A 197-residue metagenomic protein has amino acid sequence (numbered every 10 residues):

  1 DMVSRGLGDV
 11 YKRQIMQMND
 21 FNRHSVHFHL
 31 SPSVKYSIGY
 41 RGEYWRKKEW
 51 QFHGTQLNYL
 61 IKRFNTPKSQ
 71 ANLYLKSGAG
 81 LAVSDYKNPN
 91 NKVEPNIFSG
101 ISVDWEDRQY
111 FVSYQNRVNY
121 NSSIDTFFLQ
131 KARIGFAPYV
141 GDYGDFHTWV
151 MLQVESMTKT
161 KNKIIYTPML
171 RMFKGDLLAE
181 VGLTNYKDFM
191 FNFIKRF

Functional and structural regions predicted by a protein language model:
D1-Y11: Single conserved hydrophobic/aromatic residue that forms the stacking wall/gate of nucleotide- or nucleobase-binding
D9-G141, D145-L152, I165, M169-F197: Transmembrane beta-barrel domains of bacterial outer-membrane proteins
L152-K159: Short, glycine/charged-rich beta-strand-loop motifs at protein surfaces that mediate ligand recognition and catalysis
